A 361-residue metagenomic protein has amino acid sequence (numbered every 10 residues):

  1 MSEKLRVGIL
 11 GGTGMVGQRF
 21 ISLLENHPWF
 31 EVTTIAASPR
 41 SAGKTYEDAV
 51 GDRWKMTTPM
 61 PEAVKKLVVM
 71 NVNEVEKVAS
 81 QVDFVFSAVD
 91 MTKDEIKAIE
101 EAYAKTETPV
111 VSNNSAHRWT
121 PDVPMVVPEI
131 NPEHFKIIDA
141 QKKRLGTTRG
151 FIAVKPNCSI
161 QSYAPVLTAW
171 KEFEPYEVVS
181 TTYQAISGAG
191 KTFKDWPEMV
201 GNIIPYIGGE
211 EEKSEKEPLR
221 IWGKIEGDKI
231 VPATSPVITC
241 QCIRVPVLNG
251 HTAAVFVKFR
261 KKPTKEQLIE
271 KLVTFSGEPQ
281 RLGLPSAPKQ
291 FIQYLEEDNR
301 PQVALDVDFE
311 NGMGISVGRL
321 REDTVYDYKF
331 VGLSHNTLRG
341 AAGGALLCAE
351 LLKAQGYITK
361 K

Functional and structural regions predicted by a protein language model:
S2-P205, P236-V237, F309, S316 (+2 more regions): N-terminal Rossmann-like NAD(P) cofactor-binding subdomain of oxidoreductases, focused on the glycine-rich
S187-K361: Charged docking surfaces used in two-component/phosphorelay signaling
